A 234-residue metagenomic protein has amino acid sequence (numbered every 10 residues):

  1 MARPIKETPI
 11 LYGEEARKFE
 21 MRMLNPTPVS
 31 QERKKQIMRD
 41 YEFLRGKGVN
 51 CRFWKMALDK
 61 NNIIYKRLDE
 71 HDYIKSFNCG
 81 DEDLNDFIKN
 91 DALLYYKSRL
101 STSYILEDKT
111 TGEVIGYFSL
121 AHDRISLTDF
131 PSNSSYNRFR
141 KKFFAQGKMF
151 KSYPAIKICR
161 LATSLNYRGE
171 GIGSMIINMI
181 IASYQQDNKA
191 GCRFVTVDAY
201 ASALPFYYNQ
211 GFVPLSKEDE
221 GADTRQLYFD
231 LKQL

Functional and structural regions predicted by a protein language model:
M1-M56: Small, basic N-terminal interaction modules of short regulatory proteins
K55-G80: Conserved N-terminal entry element of GNAT/NAT acetyltransferase domains
S101-S119, S132-S135: Conserved beta-hairpin
S119-R160: Conserved acyl-donor/pantetheine-binding loop and adjacent beta-alpha core of acyl/acetyltransferases and related
C159-G169: A short, internal acetyl-CoA/4′-phosphopantetheine-binding micro-motif in the GNAT/acyltransferase core
G169-S183: Conserved acetyl-CoA-binding loop-helix of GNAT-fold acetyltransferases
I177, Y184-A199: Conserved GNAT acetyl-CoA-binding A-motif
T196, Y208-F229: Conserved catalytic-core motifs of GNAT/GCN5-like acyltransferases
